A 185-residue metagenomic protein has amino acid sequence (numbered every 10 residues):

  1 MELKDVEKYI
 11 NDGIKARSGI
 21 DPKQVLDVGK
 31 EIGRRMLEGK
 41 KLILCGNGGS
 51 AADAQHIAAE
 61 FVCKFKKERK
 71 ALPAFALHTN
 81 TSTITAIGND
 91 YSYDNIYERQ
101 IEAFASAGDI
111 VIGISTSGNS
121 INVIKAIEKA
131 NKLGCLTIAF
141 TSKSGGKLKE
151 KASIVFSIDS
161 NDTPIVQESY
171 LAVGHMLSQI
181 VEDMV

Functional and structural regions predicted by a protein language model:
M1-I20: Generic N-terminal amphipathic, Lys/Arg-enriched alpha-helix
A16, E38-G39, A107, K151: Structured helix-beta-strand junction loops
I20-E38: A short, well-structured juxtamembrane/interface segment
G29, G49-S50: N-terminal, charged amphipathic alpha-helical interaction modules
L42-I43, T137: Hydrophobic beta-strand scaffold residues
S50, Q55-V185: Glycine-rich phosphate-binding loops that contact phosphosugars or nucleotide phosphates
